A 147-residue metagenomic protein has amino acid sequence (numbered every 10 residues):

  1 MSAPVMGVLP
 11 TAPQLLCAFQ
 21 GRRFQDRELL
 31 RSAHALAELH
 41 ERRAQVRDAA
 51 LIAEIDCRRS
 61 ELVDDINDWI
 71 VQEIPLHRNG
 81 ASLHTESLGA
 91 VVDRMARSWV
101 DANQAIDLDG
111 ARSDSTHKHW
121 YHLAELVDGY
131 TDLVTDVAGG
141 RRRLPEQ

Functional and structural regions predicted by a protein language model:
M1-Q147: Anionic, Ser/Thr-rich low-complexity intrinsically disordered regions
